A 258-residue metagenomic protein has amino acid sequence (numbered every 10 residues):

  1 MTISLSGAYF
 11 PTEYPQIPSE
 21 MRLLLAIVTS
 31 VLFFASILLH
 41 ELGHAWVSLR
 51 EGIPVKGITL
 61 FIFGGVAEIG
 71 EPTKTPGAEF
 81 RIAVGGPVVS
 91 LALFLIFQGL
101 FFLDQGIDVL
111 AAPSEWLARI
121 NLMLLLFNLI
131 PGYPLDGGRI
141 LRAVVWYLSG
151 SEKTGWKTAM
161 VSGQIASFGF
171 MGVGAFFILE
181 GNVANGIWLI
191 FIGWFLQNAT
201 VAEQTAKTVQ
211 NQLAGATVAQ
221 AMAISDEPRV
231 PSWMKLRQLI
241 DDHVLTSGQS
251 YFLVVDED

Functional and structural regions predicted by a protein language model:
M1-E257: Hydrophobic transmembrane alpha-helices and their immediate loop junctions in multi-pass integral membrane proteins
